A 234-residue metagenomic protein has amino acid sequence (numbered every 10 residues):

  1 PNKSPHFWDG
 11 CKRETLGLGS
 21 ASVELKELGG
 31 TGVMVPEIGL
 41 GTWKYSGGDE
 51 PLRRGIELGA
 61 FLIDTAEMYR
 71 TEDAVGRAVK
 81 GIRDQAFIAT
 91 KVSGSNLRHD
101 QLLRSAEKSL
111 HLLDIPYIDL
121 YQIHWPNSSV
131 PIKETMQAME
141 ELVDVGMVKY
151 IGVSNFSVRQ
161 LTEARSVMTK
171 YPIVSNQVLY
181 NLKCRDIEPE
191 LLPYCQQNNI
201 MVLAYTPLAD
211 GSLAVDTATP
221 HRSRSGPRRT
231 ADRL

Functional and structural regions predicted by a protein language model:
P1-A86, P116: N-terminal binding-site loop/beta-alpha segment at the start of enzyme catalytic domains that lines or forms
T15-L18, S22-E27, P126-L234: Beta/alpha (TIM)-barrel catalytic core signal, keyed to glycine-rich beta->alpha loops juxtaposed to Asp/Glu that bind
G29-G32, E57, G76-Q85, E107-I115 (+3 more regions): Acidic (Asp/Glu)-rich catalytic clusters
V35-G39, F61-L62, Q85-K91, Y117-Q122 (+3 more regions): Structural preference for beta-strand elements that scaffold enzyme active sites
Y45-G48, A66-A74, S95-D100, N127-P131 (+2 more regions): Acidic-and-aromatic substrate-binding clefts and catalytic sites of carbohydrate-active enzymes
S46-I56, R98-L113, I132-E134, R159-S166: Short, acidic/polar
R54, A74-R77, R104-K108, A138 (+3 more regions): Alpha-helical elements of Rossmann-like donor-binding domains used by nucleotide-donor carbohydrate transfer enzymes
L110-V130: Active-site groove signature of glycoside hydrolases
